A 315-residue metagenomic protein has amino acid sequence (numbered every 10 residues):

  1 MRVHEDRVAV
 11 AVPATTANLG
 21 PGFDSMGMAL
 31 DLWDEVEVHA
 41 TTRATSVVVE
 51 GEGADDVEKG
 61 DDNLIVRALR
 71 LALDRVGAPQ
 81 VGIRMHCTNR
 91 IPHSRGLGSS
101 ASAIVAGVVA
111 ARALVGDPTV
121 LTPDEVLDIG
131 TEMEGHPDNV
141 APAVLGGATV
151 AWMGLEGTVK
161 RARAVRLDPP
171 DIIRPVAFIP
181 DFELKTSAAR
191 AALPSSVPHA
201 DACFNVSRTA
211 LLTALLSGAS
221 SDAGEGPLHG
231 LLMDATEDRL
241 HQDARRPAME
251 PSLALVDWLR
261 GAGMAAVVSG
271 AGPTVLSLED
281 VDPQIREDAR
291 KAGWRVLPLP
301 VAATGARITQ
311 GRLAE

Functional and structural regions predicted by a protein language model:
M1-R95, A113-T119, L299-E315: ATP-binding N-lobe of GHMP and related small-molecule kinases
A11-P13, A29, A143-G146, W152 (+2 more regions): Short beta-strand segments
L32, L97-V120, V144-T149, G154: DPxDG-like acidic metal-binding loop motif
H39, A143-L155, S217, L276-D280 (+1 more regions): Short beta-strand-to-turn element immediately C-terminal to the catalytic PLP-Schiff-base lysine in fold type I
Q80-R84, I104, A110-V140: Contiguous, small/hydrophobic- and glycine-enriched helical/loop subdomains that border and often "cap" functional
L121-I173, A266, G272: Alpha/beta catalytic cores of group-transfer enzymes, especially the acyltransferase/condensing modules of polyketide
A177-P247: Active-site rim beta-loop-alpha module in soluble metabolic enzymes
L215-E315: Glycine-rich, charge-dense phosphate/pyrophosphate-binding loop(s) and the adjacent flexible "lid"/catalytic subdomain
